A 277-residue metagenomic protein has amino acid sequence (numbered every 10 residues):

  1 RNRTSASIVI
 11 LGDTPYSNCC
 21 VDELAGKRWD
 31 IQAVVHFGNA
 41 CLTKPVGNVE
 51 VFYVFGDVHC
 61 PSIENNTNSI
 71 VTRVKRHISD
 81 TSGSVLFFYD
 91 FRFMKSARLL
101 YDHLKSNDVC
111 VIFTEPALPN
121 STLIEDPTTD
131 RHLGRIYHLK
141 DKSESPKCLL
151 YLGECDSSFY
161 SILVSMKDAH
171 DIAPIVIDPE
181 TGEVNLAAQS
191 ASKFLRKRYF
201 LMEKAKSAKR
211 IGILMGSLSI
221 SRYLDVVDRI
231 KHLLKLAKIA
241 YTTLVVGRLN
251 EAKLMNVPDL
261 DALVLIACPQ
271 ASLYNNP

Functional and structural regions predicted by a protein language model:
R1, G38-N39, F87-F93, Y151-D156 (+2 more regions): Structural motif
R1-R3, S7, F88-N107, G216-T243: Short, charged N-terminal beta->alpha structural module
R1-V51, C60-E64, T72: Eukaryotic helix-linker segments that join adjacent hydrophobic helices
D13-V21, A117-S121, V246-A252: Short acidic loop-to-helix transition motifs that present clustered carboxylates
Q32-A33, S84, C148, A262: Structural motif
K44-A191, E203: Conserved, well-structured core segments that form the ligand-binding/active-site neighborhood of functional domains
C155-A240, E251-L254: Redox- and metal-dependent alpha/beta enzyme cores, enriched for Fe-S-associated oxidoreductases and cofactor-handling
P269-P277: Peripheral docking tails and interdomain loops at the edges of cofactor- or intermediate-handling domains
